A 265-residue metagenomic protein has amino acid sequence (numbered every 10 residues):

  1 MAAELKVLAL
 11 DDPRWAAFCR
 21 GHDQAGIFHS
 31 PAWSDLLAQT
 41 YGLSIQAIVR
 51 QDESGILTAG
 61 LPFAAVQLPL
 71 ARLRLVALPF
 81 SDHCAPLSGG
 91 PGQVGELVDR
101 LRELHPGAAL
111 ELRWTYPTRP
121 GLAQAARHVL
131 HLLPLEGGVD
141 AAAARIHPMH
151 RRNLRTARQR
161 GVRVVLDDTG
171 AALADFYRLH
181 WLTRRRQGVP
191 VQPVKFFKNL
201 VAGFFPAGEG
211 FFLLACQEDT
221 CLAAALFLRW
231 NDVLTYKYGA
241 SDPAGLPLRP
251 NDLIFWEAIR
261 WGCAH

Functional and structural regions predicted by a protein language model:
M1-E4, E96-L97: A general secondary-structure boundary signal
A3-S54, L61-A71, W114-P247, R260: A conserved beta-strand-loop-helix scaffold within acyl/acetyltransferase catalytic domains
Q46-I48, A59, C84, D99: N-terminal, well-ordered alpha-helical segments
V76-Y116: A gly/proline- and charged-residue-enriched helix-loop-helix capping module
A77-F80, H147, R249-D252: Short, conserved loop/turn and helix-capping segments at secondary-structure boundaries that abut family-defining
C84-G89, A125-R127, E257: Repeat-unit-sized solenoid/scaffold elements
G92-R102, L246-R260: Conserved acetyl-CoA-binding loop-helix of GNAT-fold acetyltransferases
C263: Catalytic-core region of carbohydrate-active enzymes that cleave or remodel glycosidic bonds
